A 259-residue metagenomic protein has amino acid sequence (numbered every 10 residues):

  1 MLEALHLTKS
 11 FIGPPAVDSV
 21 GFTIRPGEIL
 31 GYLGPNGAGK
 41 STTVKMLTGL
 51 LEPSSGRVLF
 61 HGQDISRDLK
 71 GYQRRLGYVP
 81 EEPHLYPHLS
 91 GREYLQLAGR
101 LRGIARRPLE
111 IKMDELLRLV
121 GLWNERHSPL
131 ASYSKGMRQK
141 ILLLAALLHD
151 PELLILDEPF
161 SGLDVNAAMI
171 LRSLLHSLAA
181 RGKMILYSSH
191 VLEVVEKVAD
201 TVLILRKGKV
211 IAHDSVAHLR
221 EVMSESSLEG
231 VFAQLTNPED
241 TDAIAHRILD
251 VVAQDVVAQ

Functional and structural regions predicted by a protein language model:
G56-R67, G71-Y72: Conserved ABC transporter NBD signature motif
Q96, R100, R107-E125: Conserved ABC ATPase "signature" region
L154-E158: Catalytic Walker B motif of ABC-type/P-loop ATPase nucleotide-binding domains
M169-R181: Helical segment within the ABC ATPase nucleotide-binding domain
H213-D214: ABC ATPase "signature
